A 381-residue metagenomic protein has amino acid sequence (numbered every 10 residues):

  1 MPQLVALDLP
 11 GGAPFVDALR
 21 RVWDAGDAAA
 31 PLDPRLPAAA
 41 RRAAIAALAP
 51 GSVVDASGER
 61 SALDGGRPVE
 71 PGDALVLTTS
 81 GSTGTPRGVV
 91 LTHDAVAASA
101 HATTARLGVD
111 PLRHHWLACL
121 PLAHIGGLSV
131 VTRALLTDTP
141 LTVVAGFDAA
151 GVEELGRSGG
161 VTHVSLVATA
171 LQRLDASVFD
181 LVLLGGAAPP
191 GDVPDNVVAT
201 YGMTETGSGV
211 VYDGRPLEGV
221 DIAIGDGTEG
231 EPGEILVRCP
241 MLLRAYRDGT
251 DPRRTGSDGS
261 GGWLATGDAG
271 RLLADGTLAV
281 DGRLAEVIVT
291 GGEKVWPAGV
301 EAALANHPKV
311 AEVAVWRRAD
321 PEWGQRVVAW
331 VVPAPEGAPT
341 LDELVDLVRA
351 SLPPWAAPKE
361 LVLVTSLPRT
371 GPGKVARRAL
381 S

Functional and structural regions predicted by a protein language model:
M1-L36, H114, A118-P121: Conserved AMP-binding/adenylate-forming
P10, S61-T78, T85, G108-H115: Conserved pre-ATP/AMP-binding loop-to-beta segment of ANL
A46-D55, G88-R106, D110-R173: AMP-binding/adenylate-forming
D73-G88, A187-A188, G202-E205: Conserved adenylation A10 loop of the ANL superfamily
H163-L166, A170-P216, D221-G227: Gly/Ser/Thr-rich phosphate-binding loop
P216, G227-G262, E293-V295: Conserved ATP/PPi-binding loop(s) of AMP-dependent carboxylate-activating enzymes
C239, G262, A269-A356: AMP-binding/adenylate-forming catalytic core of the ANL superfamily
P353-K374: AMP-binding/adenylate-forming catalytic domain of the ANL superfamily
